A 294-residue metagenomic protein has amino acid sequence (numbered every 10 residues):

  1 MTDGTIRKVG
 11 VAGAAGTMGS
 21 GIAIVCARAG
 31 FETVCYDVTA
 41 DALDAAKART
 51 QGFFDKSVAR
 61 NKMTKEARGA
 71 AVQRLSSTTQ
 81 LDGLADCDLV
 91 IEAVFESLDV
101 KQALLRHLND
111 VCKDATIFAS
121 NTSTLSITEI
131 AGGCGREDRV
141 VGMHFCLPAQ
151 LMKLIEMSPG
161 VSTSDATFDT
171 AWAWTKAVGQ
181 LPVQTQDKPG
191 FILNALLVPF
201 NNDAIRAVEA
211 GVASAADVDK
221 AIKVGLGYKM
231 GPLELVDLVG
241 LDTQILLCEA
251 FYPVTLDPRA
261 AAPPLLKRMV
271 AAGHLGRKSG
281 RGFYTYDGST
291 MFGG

Functional and structural regions predicted by a protein language model:
M1-K56: NAD(P)+-binding Rossmann beta1-loop-alpha1 motif at the extreme N-terminus of oxidoreductases
T2-R7, A29, A166, K176-D187 (+2 more regions): NAD(P)-dependent Rossmann-like dehydrogenase/reductase catalytic/cofactor-binding core
C35-G69, P159-T167, P182, P189-L197: Rossmann-like dinucleotide-binding cores of NAD(P)H-dependent redox enzymes
A42, K56-I117, L125: Rossmann-like NAD(P)-binding element
I117-D187, F191-A195: Rossmann-fold dinucleotide-binding core
